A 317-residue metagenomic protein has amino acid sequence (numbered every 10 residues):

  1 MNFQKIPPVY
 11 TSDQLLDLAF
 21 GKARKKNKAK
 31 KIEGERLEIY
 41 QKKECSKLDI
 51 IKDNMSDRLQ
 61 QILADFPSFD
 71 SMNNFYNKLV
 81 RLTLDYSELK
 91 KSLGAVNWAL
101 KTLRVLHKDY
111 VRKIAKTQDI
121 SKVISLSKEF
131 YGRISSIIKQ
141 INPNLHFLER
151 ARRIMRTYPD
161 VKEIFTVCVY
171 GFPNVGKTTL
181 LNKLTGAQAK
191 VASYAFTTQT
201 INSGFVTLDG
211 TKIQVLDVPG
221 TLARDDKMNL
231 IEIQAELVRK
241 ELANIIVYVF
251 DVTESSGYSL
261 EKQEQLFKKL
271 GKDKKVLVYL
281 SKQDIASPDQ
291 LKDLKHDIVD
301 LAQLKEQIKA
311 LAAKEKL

Functional and structural regions predicted by a protein language model:
M1-V96: N-terminal accessory targeting/assembly segments
L93-H146: Charged, amphipathic alpha-helical linker segments immediately N-terminal to NTP-binding catalytic cores
E149-V161: Pre-Walker A adenine-sensing motif
D160-K162, L184-Q214, P219-L237, L260: Switch I (effector-binding) loop of TRAFAC-class P-loop GTPase G-domains
F172-P173, K183: P-loop (Walker A) phosphate-binding loop of NTP-binding proteins
K177: Conserved lysine of the Walker
M228-E254, Q265-K272: Inter-motif core of Ras-like GTPase G domains
K275-L277, K282-L317: Canonical P-loop GTPase G-domain recognition
